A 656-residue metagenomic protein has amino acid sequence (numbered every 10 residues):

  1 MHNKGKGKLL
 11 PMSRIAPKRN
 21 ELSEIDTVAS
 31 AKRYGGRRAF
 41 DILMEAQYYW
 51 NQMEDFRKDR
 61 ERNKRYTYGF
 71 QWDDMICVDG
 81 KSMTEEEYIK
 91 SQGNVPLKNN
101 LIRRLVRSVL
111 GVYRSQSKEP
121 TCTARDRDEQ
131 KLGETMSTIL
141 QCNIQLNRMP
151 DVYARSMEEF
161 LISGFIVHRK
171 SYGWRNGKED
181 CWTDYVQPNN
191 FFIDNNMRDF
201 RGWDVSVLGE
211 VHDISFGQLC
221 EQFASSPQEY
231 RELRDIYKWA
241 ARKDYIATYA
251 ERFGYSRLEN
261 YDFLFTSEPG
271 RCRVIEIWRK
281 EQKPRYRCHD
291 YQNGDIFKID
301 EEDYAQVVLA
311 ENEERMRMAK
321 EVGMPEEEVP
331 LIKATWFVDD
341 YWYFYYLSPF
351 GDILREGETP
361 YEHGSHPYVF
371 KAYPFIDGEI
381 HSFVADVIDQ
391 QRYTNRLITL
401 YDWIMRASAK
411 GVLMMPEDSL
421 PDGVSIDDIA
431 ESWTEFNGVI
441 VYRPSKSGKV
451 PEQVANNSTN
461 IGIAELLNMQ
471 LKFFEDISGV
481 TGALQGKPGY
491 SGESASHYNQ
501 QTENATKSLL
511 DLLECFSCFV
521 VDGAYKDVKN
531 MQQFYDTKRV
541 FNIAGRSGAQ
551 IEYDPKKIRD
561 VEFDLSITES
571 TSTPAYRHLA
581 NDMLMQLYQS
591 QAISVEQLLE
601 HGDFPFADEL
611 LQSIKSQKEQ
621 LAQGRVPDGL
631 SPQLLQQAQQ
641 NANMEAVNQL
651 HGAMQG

Functional and structural regions predicted by a protein language model:
H2-G656: Extended alpha-helical, oligomerization-prone segments that build pores/tubes and scaffolds
